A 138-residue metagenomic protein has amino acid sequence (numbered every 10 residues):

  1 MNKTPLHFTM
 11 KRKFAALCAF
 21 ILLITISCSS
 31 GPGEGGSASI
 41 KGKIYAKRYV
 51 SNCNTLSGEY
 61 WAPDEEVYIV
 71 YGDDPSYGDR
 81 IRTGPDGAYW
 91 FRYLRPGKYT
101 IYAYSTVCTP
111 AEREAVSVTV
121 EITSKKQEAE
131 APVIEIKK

Functional and structural regions predicted by a protein language model:
I24-S27: C-terminal motif of bacterial Sec signal peptides marking the signal peptidase cleavage site
S29-P32: Bacterial signal peptide processing site
A38-K47: A short, amphipathic beta-strand motif
A46-T55: Short solvent-exposed capping/turn motifs at the termini of beta-strands
G58-R80: Short amphipathic beta-strand segments in non-cytosolic proteins
G84-Y93: Short, surface-exposed beta-strand/beta-hairpin micro-motifs centered on an aromatic residue
G97-T109: A short, solvent-exposed beta-strand micro-motif common in secreted/extracellular proteins
T106-P132, I136: Structured interaction patches on ligand/partner-binding surfaces of diverse proteins
